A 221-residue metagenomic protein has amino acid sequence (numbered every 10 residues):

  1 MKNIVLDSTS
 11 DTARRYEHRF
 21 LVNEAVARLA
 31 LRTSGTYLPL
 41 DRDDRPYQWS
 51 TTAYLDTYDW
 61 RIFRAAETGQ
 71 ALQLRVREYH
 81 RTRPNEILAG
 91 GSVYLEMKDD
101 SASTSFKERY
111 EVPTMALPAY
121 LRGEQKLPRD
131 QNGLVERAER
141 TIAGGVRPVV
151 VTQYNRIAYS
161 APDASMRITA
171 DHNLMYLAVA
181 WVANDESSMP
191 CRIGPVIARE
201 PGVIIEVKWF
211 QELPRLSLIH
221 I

Functional and structural regions predicted by a protein language model:
M1-L218: Phosphate-end processing signature that detects enzymes handling 5′-triphosphorylated RNA and polyphosphate
